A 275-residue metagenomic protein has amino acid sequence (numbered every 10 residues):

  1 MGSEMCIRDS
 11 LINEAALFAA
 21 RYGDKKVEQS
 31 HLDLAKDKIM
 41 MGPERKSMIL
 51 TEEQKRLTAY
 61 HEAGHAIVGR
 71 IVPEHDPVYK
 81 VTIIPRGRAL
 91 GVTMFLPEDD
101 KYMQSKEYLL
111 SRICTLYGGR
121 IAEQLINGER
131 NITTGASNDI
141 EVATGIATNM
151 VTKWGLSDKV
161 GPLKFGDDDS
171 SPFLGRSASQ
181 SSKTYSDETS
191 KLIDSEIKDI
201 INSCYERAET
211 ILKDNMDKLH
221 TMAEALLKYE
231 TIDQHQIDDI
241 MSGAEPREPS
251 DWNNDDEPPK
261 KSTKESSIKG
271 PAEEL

Functional and structural regions predicted by a protein language model:
M1-I7: Short, small-residue-biased leader/transition segments that mark boundaries at the very start of proteins
R8-R21, S30-L34: C-terminal helical "lid" of AAA+/P-loop NTPase domains
L17, L32-I49, M94, L125: Active-site scaffold of zinc-dependent metalloenzymes
D24-K26: Inter-lobe coupling/hinge segments of SF2-like helicase ATPases
S47-L57: Short pre-active-site segment immediately N-terminal to the catalytic Zn-binding motif
K55-Y60, A66-L275: Soluble catalytic regions of large protease machineries
